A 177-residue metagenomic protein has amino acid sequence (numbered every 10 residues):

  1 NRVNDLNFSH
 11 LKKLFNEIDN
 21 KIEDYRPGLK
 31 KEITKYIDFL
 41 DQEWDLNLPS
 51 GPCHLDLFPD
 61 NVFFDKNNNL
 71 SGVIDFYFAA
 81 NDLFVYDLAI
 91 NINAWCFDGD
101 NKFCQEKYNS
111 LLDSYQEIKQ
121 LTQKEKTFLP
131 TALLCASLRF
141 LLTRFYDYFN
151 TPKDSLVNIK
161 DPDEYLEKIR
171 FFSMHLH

Functional and structural regions predicted by a protein language model:
N1-P27, S50, L156: A cross-family kinase active-site recognition segment
K21-G28, D45, K102-F103, Q120-K124: Alpha-helical structural elements of signaling/regulatory helical domains
P27, K31, S50-H54, K124: Active-site cores enriched in adjacent His and Asp/Glu residues with nearby glycine-rich loops that coordinate divalent
K30-L40: Mechanochemical coupling/switch segment within NTP-driven translocation systems
D38-Y86: Active-site acidic catalytic loop and adjacent metal/ATP-binding pocket of ATP-dependent phosphoryl transfer enzymes
V85-Q120, C135-P152: Active-site activation/catalytic loop segments of kinase-like enzymes and analogous catalytic loops in related
L121-L133: All-alpha amphipathic helical-bundle segments outside canonical DNA-binding/catalytic cores that form hydrophobic
F140-H177: ATP/Mg2+ or Mg2+-diphosphate-binding catalytic cores that bind nucleotide phosphates or diphosphates via glycine-rich
